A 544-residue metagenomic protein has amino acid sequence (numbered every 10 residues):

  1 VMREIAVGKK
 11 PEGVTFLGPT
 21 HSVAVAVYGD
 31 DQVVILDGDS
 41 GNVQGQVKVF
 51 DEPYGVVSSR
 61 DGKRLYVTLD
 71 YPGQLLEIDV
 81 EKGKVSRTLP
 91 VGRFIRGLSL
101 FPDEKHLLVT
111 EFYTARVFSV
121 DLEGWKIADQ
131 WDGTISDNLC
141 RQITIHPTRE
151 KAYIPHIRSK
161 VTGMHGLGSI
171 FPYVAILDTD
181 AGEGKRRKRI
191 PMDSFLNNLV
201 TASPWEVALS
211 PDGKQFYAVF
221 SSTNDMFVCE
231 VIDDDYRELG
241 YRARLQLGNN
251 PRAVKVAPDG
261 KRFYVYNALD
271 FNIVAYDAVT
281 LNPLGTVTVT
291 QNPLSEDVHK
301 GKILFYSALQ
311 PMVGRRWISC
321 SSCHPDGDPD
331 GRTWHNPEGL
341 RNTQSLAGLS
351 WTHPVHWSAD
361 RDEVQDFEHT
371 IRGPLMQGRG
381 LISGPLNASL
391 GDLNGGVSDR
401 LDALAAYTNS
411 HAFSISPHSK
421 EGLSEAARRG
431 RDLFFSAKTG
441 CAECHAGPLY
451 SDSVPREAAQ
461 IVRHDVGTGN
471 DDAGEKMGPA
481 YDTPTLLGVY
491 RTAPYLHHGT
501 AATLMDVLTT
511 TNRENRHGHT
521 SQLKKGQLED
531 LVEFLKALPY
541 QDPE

Functional and structural regions predicted by a protein language model:
V1, L36, I78, V120 (+3 more regions): Hydrophobic/aromatic beta-strand positions that recur at structurally equivalent sites within the blades
M2-R3, Q44-G45, S86-R87, A128-D129 (+3 more regions): A structural motif specific to WD40 beta-propellers
A6-V7, K48-V49, P90-V91, W131-G133 (+3 more regions): Short loop/turn motifs that cap or connect beta-strands within the blades of beta-propeller-type repeat domains
G8-P19, F50-R60, G92-P102, S136-P147 (+2 more regions): Beta-rich, blade/repeat-based domains predominating in secreted/periplasmic proteins but also intracellular
S22-V25, R64-V67, L107-L108, A152-Y153 (+2 more regions): Conserved beta-propeller blade signature
D30-Q32, P72-Q74, T114-A115, N224 (+1 more regions): Short coil/turn segments within WD40 beta-propeller repeats
Y54-V57, L65-D193, V200-A202: Solenoidal tandem-repeat scaffolds enriched in leucines and small polar residues
W125, L139-G166, I170-Y173, L177-E544: Periplasmic c-type cytochrome electron-transfer domains
